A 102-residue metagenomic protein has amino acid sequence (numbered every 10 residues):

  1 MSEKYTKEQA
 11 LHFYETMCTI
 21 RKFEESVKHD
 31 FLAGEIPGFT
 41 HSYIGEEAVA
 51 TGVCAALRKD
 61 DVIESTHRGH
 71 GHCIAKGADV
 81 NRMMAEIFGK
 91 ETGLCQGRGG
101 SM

Functional and structural regions predicted by a protein language model:
M1-F13: Charged, compositionally biased N-terminal leader segments and the immediate start of the first structured element
E8, F31-L32: Short hydrophobic/aromatic segments of transmembrane alpha-helices and their interfaces
Y14-C18, G38-H41: Short linear motifs at secondary-structure transitions and domain/linker junctions
E15-F31: N-terminal glycine-rich anion-binding loops that anchor highly charged ligand groups
E25-H29, E35-M102: Cofactor-binding active-site loop characterized by glycine-rich and histidine/acidic residues
